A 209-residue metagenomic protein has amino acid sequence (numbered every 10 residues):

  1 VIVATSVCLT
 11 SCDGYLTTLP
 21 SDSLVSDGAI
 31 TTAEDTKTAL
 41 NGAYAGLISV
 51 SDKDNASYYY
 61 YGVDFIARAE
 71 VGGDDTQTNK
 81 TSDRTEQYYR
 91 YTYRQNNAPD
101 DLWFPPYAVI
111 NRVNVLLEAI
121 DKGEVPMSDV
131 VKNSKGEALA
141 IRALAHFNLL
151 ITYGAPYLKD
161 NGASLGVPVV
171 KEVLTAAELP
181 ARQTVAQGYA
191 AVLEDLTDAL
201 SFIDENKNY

Functional and structural regions predicted by a protein language model:
V1-T5: Sec-dependent N-terminal signal peptides
C12-G62, Y209: Membrane-proximal, proline-rich intrinsically disordered regions
A33-E34, S49, Y60-Q95, L174: A structural signal for short, hydrophobic/glycine-enriched beta-strand patches
L40, I110-V113, Y189, L196: Inward-facing hydrophobic residues that define packing positions of alpha-helical scaffold repeats
I48-D54, G73-D74, A145-P156: Secretory-pathway/luminal and periplasmic proteins that interact with or process carbohydrate-rich
N79-Y153, Q183, S201-N208: Conserved, well-structured interaction surfaces
D129, T152-A190, E194: Short coil/linker segments at helix-helix boundaries
